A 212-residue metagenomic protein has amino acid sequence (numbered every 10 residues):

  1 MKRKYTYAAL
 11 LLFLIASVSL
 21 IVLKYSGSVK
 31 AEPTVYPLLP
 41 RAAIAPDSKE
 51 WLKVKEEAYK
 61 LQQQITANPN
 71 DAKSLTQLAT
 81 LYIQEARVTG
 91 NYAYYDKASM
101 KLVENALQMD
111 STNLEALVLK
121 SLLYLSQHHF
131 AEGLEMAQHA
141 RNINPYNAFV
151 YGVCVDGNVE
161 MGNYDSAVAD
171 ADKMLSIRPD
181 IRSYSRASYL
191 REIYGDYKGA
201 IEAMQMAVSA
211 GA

Functional and structural regions predicted by a protein language model:
K2-E115, E135, A169: N-terminal leader/linker segments that initiate helical-solenoid repeat arrays
Q64, N105-A106, H139-A140, K173-M174 (+1 more regions): Canonical positions in the second alpha-helix
P69, S111, P145, R178-P179 (+1 more regions): Short coil turns that delineate tetratricopeptide repeat
S74, A116, V150, S183-Y184: TPR alpha-solenoid repeat register
T80, Q84-R87, L122, D156 (+1 more regions): Residue-level recognition of tetratricopeptide repeat
Q84, S126, E160-M161, I193-Y194: Register position in tetratricopeptide repeats
